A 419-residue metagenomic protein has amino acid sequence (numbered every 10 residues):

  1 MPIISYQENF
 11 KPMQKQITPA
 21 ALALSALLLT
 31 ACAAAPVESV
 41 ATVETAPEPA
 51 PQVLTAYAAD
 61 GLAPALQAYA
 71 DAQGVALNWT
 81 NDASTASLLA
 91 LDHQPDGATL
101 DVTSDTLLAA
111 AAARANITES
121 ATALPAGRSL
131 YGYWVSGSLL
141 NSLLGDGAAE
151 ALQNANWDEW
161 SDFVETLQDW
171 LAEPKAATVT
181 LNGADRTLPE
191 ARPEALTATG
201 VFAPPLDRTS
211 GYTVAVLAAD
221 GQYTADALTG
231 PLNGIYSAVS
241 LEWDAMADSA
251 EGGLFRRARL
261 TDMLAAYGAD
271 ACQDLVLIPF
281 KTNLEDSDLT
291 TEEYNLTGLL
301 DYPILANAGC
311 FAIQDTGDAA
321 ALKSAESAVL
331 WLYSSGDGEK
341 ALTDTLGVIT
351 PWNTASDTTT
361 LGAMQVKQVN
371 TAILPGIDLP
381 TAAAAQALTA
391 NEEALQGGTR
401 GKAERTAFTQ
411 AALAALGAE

Functional and structural regions predicted by a protein language model:
L28-A31: C-terminal motif of bacterial Sec signal peptides marking the signal peptidase cleavage site
A33-P36: Bacterial signal peptide processing site
V43-A109: Early extracytoplasmic/lumenal segment of secretory-pathway proteins
A72, N78-S84, A113-T209, G221-A247: Helix-loop-helix "hinge/cap" segment bordering the ligand-binding cleft or interdomain interface
G97-L140, G200, E293-I304, T371-I377: A structural signal for short loop-to-beta-strand junctions that line the ligand-binding cleft of periplasmic/secreted
L139-N141, A172, A176, L330-S356: Periplasmic-binding protein-like
S210-D318: Extracytoplasmic/periplasmic substrate-binding proteins
N353-T359, M364-E419: Conserved C-terminal helix/tail region of periplasmic/extracytoplasmic solute-binding proteins
